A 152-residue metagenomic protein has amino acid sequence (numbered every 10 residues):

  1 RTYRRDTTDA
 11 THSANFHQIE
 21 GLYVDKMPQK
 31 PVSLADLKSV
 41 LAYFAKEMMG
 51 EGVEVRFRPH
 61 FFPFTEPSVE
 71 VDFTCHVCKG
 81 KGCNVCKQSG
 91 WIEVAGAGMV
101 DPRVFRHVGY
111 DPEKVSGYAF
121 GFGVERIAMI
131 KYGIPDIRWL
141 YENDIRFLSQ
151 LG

Functional and structural regions predicted by a protein language model:
R1-G152: TRNA-recognition modules of translation machinery and tRNA-sensing kinases, especially anticodon-binding
